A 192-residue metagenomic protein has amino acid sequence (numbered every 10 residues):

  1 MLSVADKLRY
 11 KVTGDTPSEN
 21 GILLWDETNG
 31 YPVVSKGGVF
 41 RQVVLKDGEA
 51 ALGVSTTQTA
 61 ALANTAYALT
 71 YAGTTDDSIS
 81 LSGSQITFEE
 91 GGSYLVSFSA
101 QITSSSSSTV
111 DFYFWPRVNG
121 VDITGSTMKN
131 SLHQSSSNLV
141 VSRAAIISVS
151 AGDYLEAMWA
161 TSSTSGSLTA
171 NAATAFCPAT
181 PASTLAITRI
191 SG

Functional and structural regions predicted by a protein language model:
M1-W25, N29: Extracellular/surface-exposed low-complexity repeats and stalk/linker segments enriched in Gly/Pro and small polar
D26-L45: Short, surface-exposed terminal/edge motifs of secreted or surface/virion proteins that either
V39-T109, V118, D122-L132, T164-G192: Terminal (often C-terminal
Q85-T87, A144-S150: Exposed beta-sheet edge/beta-hairpin loop segments within beta-rich domains
G92-I102, V140-R143, D153-A160: Extracellular beta-strand-rich recognition modules
Y113-R117, E156: Beta-strand signatures of extracellular beta-sandwich domains
S131-L139, V149: Short proline/glycine- and polar residue-rich coil/turn motifs
